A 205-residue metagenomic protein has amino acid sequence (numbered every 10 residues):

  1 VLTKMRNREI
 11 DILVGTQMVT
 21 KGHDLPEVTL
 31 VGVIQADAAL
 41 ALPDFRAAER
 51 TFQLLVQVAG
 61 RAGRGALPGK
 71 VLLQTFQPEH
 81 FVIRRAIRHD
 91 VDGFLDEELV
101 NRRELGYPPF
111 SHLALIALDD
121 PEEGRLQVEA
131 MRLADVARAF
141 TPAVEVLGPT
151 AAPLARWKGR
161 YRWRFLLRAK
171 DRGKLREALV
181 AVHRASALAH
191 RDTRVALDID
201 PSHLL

Functional and structural regions predicted by a protein language model:
V1-L13, M18-L42, A48, Q57-L205: Accessory helical-bundle/CTD segments and flexible terminal tails appended to RecA-like ATPase motors
L54: Glycine-rich S-adenosyl-L-methionine
